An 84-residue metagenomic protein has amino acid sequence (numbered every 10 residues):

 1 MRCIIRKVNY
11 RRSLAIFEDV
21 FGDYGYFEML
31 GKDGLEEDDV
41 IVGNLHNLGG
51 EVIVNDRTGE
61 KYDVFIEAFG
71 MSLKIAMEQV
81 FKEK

Functional and structural regions predicted by a protein language model:
M1-Y10: Structural detector for short beta-strands of small beta-barrel domains
R11-I16: Short aromatic-glycine-enriched beta-strand elements
D19-G25, F81-K84: Short solvent-exposed strand/turn elements
D23-L35: Beta-strand/loop nucleic-acid-binding surfaces
H46-R57: Short, Lys/Arg- and Gly-enriched loop/turn segments at beta-strand edges
D56-K84: Short peripheral tails and domain-boundary helices/loops at the edges of structured domains
